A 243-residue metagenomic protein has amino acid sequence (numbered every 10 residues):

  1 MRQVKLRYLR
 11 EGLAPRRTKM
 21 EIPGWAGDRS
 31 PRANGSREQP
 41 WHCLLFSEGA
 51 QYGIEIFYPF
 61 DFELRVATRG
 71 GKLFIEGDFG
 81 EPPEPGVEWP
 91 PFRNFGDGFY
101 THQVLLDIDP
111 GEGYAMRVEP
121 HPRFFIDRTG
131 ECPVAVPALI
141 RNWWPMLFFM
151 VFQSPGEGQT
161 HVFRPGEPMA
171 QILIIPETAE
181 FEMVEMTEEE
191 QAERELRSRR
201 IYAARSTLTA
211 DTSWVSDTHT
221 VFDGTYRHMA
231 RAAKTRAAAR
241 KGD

Functional and structural regions predicted by a protein language model:
M1-L147, Q153-D243: Non-catalytic terminal segments and appended small domains
